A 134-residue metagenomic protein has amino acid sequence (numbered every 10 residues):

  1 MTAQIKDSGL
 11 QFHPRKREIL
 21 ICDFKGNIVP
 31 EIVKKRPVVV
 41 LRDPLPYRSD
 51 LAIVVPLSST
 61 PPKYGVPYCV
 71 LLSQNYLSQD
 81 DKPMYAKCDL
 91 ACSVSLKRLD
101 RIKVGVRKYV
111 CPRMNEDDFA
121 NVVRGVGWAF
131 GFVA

Functional and structural regions predicted by a protein language model:
M1: Short, basic/aromatic beta-hairpin or loop at an interaction surface
Q4, N75-A134: C-terminal terminal-subdomain/extension
I28-K35, V40-S78: Compact nucleic-acid interaction/catalytic patches
